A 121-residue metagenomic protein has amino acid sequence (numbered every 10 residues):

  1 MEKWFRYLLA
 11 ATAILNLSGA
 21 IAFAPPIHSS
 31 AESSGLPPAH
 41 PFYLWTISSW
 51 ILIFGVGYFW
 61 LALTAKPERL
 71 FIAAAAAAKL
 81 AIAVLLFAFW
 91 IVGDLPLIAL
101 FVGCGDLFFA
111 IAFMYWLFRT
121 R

Functional and structural regions predicted by a protein language model:
M1-L15: Cytosolic juxtamembrane helix and N-cap/initiation of the first transmembrane helix
I14-A22, A39-L63, A74-L80: Core segments of alpha-helical transmembrane spans in multipass integral membrane proteins
I21-A24, F59, F87, I111-M114: Membrane-embedded alpha-helical segments of multi-pass transporters/permeases
H28-A39: Membrane-interface helix termini and inter-helical loops of multi-pass transporters
S30, G57-L70, W90-I91: Juxtamembrane helix-break-helix junctions at the cytosolic face of small multi-pass alpha-helical membrane proteins
I53, A81, G103-F108: Membrane-embedded alpha-helical segments of multi-pass membrane proteins, especially the transmembrane helices
L63-K66, V84-F101, F118: Membrane-helix boundary connector in multi-pass membrane proteins
F108-R121: Membrane-water interface at the C-terminal end of transmembrane alpha helices
